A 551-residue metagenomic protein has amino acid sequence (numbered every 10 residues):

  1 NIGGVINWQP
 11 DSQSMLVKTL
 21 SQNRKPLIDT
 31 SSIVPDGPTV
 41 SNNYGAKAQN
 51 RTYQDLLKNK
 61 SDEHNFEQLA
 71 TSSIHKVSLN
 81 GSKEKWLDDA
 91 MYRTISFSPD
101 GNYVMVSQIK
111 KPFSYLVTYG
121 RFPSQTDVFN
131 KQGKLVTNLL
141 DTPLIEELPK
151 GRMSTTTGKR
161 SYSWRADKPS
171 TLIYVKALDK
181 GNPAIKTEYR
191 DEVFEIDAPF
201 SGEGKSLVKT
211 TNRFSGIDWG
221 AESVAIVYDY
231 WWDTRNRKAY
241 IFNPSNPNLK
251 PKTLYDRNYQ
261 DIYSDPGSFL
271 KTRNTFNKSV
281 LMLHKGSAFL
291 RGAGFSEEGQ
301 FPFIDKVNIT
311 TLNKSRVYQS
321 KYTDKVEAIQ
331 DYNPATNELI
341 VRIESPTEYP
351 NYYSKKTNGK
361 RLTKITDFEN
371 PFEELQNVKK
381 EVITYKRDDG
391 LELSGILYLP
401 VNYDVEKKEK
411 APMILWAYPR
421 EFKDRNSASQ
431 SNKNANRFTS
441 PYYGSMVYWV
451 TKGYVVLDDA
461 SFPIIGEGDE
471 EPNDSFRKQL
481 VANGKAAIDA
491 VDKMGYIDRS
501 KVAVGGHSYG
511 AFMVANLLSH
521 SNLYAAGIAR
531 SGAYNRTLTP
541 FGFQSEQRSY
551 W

Functional and structural regions predicted by a protein language model:
N1-N377, E392, S429-Q430: Beta-propeller folds
S73-L79, W416-R420, G453-V455, G510: Glycine-rich, acidic and aromatic/proline-enriched surface loops and short helix-turn segments that act as binding
T126, L172, L254, Y352 (+6 more regions): Conserved hydrophobic/aromatic pocket- or pore-lining residues that grip, position, or stack substrates in active sites
T366-E409: N-terminal cap/lid segment of alpha/beta-hydrolase-fold proteins
V405-K408, I414-A435: Short, surface-exposed "cap/lid" segments of acyl-processing enzymes
A411-P412, Y524: Local beta-strand N-terminus motif with an aromatic residue
Q430-W551: Active-site-proximal cap/loop segments of hydrolase catalytic domains
